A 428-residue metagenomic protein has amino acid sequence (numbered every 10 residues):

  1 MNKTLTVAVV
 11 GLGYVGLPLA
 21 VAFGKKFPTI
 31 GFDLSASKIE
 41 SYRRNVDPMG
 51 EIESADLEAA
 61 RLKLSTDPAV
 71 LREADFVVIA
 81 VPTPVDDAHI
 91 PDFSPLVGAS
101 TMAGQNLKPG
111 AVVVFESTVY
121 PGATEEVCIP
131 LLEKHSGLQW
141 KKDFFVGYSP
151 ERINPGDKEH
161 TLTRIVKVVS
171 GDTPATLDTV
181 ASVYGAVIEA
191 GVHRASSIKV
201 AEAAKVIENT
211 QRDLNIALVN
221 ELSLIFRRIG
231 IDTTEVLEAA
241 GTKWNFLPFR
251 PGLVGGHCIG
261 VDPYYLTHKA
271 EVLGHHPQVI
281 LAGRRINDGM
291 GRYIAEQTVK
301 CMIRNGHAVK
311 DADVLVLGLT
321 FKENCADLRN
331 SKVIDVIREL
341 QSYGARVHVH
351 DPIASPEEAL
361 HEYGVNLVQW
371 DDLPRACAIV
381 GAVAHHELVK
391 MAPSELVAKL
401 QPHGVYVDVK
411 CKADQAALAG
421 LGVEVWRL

Functional and structural regions predicted by a protein language model:
M1-L428: Structural/interface elements that position substrates and couple domains in central-metabolism enzymes
